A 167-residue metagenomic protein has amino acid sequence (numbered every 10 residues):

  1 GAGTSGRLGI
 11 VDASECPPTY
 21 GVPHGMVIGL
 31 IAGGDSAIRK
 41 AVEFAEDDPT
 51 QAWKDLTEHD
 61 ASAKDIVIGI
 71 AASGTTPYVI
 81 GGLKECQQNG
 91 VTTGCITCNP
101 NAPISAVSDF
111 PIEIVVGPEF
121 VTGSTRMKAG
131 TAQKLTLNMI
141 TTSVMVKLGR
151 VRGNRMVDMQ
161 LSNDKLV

Functional and structural regions predicted by a protein language model:
G1-A2, S162: Proteins with a high burden of low-complexity, intrinsically disordered sequence enriched in S/T/G/P/A and R, requiring
A2-L135, V144-L148: Glycine-rich phosphate-binding loops that contact phosphosugars or nucleotide phosphates
N138, T142-V167: Internal, active-site/partner-interface "lid" segment
